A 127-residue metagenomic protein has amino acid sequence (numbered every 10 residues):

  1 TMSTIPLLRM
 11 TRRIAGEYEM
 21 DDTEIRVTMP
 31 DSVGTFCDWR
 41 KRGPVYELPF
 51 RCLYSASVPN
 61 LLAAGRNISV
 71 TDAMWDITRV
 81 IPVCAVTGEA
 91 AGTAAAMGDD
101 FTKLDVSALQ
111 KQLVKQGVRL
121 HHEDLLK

Functional and structural regions predicted by a protein language model:
T1-K127: Flavin (FAD/FMN)-binding glycine-rich loop and adjacent Rossmann-like elements that form
